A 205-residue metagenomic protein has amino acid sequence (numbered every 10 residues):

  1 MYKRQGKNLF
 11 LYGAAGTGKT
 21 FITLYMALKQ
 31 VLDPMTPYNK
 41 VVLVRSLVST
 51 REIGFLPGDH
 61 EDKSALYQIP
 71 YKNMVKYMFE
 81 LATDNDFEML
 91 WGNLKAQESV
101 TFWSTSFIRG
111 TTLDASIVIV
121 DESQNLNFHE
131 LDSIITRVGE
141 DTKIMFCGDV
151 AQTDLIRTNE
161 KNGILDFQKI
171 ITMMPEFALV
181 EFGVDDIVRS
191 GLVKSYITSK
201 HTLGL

Functional and structural regions predicted by a protein language model:
M1-Y2: Conserved small/polar residues in nucleotide/adenosyl-binding loops
Q5-L11, A115: Pre-Walker A (Motif I) flank of P-loop NTPase domains
F10-A14, T20-L90, L155-M173: Conserved P-loop
R45-L47, S106, C147-A151, V184-D185 (+1 more regions): A short beta-strand-to-loop transition that corresponds to the Sensor-1 phosphate-sensing loop of AAA+ P-loop ATPases
A96-S133: Conserved RecA-like ASCE ATPase "motif II neighborhood" in helicase/translocase motors
I119-D121, K143-D149: Structural recognition of the conserved hydrophobic beta-strand(s) that form the central parallel beta-sheet of P-loop
A151-T158, A178-L179: Canonical AAA+ ATPase core
F167-L205: Conserved coupling/interface region of RecA-like P-loop/ASCE motor cores
